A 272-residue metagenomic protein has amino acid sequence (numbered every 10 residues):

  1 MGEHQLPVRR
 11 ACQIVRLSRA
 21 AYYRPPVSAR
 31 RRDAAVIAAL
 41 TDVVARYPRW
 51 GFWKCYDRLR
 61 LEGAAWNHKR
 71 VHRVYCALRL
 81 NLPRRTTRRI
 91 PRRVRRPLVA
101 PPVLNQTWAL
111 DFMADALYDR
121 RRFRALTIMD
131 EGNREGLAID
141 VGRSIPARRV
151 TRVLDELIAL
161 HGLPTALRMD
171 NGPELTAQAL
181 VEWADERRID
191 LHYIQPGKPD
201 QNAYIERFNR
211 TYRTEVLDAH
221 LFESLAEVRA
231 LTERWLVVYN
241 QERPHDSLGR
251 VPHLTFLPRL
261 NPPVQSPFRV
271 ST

Functional and structural regions predicted by a protein language model:
M1-R9, V15: Double-stranded DNA-binding cores of transcription factors and transposases
L6-P7, W50, W66, E223: Residue-level signal for the short linker/turn that defines the boundary of a DNA-recognition helix
A11-C12, Y22, L40, C55 (+13 more regions): Mobile genetic element proteins and their domesticated derivatives, centered on retroelements and DNA transposons
C12, R16-T107, K198, P252-N261: Basic, flexible linker segments flanking DNA-binding modules in nucleic acid-interacting mobile-element proteins
R31, L167-A184, L191-T214, S224-E233 (+1 more regions): RNase H-like two-metal-ion nuclease catalytic core shared by retroviral integrases and related mobile-element nucleases
A65, K69-M129, E135, R148-E156 (+2 more regions): Mobile-element integrase/transposase regions, centering on the N-terminal DNA-binding/Zn-coordinating module
L82, D190-L191: Hydrophobic beta-strand scaffold residues
D185-I189, R210-T272: C-terminal domain-tail junction helix/linker
